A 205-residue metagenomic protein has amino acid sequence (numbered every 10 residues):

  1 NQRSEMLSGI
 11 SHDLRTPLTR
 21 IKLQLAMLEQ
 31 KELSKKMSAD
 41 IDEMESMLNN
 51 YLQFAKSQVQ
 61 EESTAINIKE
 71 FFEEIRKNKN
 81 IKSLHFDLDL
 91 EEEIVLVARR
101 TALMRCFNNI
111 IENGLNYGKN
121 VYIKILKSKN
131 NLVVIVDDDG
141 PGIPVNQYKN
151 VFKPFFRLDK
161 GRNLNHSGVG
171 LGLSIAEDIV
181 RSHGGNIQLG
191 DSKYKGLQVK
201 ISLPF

Functional and structural regions predicted by a protein language model:
S57-E61, V95-A98: Conserved micro-motifs of the catalytic ATP-binding
H85-I94: Conserved catalytic submotifs in the C-terminal HATPase_c
N120-N130: Short beta-strand/loop element within the Bergerat-fold HATPase_c
D138: Acidic ATP/Mg2+-coordinating residue in the GHKL
I143-F156: Short conserved segment of the HATPase_c
S167, G172, A176: Short alpha-helical Gxxx[C/S/T] motif in the catalytic ATP-binding
G184-G185: Conserved glycine-rich
